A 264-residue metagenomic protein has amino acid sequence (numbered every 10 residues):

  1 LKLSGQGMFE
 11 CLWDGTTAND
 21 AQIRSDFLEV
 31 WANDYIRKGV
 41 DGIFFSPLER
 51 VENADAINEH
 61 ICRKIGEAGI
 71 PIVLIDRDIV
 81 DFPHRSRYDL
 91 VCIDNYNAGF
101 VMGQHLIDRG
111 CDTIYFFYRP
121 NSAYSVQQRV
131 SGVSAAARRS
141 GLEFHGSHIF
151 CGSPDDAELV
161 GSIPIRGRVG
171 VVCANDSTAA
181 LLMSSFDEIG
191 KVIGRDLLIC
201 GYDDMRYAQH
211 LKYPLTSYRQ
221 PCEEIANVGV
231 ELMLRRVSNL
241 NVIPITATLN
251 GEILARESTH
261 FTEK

Functional and structural regions predicted by a protein language model:
L1-V101, G161-R166, G170, S177: Alpha-helical recognition/docking segments in bacterial nutrient-uptake and carbohydrate-utilization systems
K2-L3, K64, A68, Q128-S140 (+1 more regions): Alpha-helical structural signal in soluble globular domains
L12-D26, E49-N53, R77, D89-V101 (+5 more regions): Hinge/beta->alpha junction and helix N-cap segments in small-molecule ligand-binding domains
D34, H105, A136-R139, S162 (+1 more regions): A generic secondary-structure signal
S86-Y88, H145, E158-K264: Flexible loop/turn connectors
H105-I114: Glycine-rich phosphate/diphosphate-binding loops that line cofactor/substrate pockets in enzymes
